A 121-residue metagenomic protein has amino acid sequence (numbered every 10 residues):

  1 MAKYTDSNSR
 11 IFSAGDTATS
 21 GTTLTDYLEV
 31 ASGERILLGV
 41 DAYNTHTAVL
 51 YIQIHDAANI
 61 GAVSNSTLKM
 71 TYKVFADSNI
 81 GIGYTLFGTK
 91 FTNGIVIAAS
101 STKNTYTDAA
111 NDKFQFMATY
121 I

Functional and structural regions predicted by a protein language model:
M1-E34, A99-I121: C-terminal interaction-tip segments
A31-G33, F75, K90-T92: Surface-exposed coil/turn segments at beta-strand junctions on protein surfaces, enriched
L38, A48-Q53, F114-F116: Short beta-strand/loop motifs in extracellular/secreted proteins, especially within beta-sandwich accessory domains
L38-V40, G88-Y106: Noncatalytic modules at the cell exterior or secretory-pathway interfaces, chiefly beta-strand-rich lectin/adhesion
A42-Y51, T102-A110: Extended, low-complexity, turn-rich repeat/linker tracts enriched in Gly/Pro/Ser/Thr and Asp/Glu that occur
H46-M70: Short, surface-exposed beta-strand/strand-loop-strand elements in extracellular ectodomains
Y72-N79: Short proline/glycine- and polar residue-rich coil/turn motifs
N79-G88: Exposed aromatic-hydrophobic patches
